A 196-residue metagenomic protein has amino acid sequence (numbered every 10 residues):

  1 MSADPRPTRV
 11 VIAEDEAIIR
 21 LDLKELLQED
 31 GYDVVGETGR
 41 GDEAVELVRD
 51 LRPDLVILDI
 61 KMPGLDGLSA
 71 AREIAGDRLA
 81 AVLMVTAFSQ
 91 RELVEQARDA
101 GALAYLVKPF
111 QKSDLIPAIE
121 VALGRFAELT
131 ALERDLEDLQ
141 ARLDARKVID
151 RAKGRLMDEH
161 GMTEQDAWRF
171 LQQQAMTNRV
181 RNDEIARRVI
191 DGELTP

Functional and structural regions predicted by a protein language model:
E16-G36: Two-component/phosphorelay signaling modules centered on CheY-like receiver
R40-E43, G64-S69: Acidic catalytic/metal-coordinating carboxylates
E46, L68-L79: Short amphipathic alpha-helix used as the core "switch/output" element in two-component signaling
P53, M62: Receiver (REC) domain active-site loop signature in two-component systems and cognate sites in sensor histidine kinases
D59, T86: Active-site residues of response regulator receiver
E92, F110-I119: C-terminal output helix
F126-E128, R134-P196: C-terminal output/effector regions of signal-responsive regulators
